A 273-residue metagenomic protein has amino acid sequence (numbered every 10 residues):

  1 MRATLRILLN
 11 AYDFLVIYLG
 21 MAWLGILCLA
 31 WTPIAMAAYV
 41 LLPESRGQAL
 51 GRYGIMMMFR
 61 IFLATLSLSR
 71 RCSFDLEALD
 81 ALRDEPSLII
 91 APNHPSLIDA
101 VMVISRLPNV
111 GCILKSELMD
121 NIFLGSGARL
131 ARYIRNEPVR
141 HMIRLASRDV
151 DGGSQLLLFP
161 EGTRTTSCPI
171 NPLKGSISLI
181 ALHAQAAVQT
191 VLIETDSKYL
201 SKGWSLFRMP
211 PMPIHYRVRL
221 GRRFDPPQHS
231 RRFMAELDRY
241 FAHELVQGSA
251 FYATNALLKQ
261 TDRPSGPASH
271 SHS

Functional and structural regions predicted by a protein language model:
M1-L88: Membrane-anchoring hydrophobic helices of lipid-metabolizing enzymes
T32-M57, S69, D84-P138: Catalytic core of membrane glycerolipid acyltransferases/transacylases, capturing the structured, soluble-facing
S69-E77, N136-R140, L200-G203: Short gly/ser/thr-rich secondary-structure transition/capping motifs
S87-I89, G153-F159: Residue-level preference for the first positions of well-ordered beta-strands
F123-S126, D151, Q155, T166-R232: A cross-family acyltransferase "interaction/gating" segment
M142-A146, H229: Short acidic active-site motifs
M212-S273: Long, non-transmembrane cytosolic or organellar matrix-exposed soluble domains/tails of integral membrane proteins
